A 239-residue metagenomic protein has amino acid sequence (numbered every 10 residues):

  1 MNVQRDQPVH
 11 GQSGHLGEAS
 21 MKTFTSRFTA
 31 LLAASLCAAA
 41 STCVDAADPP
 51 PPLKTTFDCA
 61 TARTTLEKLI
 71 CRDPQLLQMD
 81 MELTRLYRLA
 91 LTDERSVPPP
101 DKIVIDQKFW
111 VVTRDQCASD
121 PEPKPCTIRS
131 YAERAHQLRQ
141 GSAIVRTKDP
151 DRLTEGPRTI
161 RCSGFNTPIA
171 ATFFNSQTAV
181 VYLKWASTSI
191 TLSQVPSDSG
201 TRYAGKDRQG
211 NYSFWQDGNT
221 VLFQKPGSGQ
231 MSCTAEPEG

Functional and structural regions predicted by a protein language model:
D6-S20: Short, Lys/Arg-enriched N-terminal segments with co-localized hydrophobic residues within the first ~10-30 amino acids
M21-R27: Positively charged n-region of N-terminal signal peptides that target proteins for export
A30-A39: Bacterial N-terminal signal peptides
A40-A46: Boundary at the C-terminal end of the N-terminal hydrophobic targeting segment
A47-G239: N-terminal alpha-helical modules
